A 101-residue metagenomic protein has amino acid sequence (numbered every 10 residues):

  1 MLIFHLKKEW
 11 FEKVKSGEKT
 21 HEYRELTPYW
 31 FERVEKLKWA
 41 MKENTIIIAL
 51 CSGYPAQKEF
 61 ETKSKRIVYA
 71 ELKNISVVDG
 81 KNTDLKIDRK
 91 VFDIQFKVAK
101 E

Functional and structural regions predicted by a protein language model:
F4-E101: Structured alpha/beta reader/binder surfaces that contact nucleic acids or chromatin modification marks
